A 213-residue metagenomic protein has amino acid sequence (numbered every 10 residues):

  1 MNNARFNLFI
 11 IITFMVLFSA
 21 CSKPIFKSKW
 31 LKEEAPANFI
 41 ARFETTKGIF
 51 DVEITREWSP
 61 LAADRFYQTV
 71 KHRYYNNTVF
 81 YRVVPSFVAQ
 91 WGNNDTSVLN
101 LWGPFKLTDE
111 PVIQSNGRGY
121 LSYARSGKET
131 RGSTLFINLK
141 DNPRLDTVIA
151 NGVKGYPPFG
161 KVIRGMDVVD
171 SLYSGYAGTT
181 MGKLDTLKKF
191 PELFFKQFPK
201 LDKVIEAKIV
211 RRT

Functional and structural regions predicted by a protein language model:
M1-K27: Bacterial Sec-dependent N-terminal signal peptides
C21-T213: Cyclophilin-like peptidyl-prolyl cis-trans isomerases
